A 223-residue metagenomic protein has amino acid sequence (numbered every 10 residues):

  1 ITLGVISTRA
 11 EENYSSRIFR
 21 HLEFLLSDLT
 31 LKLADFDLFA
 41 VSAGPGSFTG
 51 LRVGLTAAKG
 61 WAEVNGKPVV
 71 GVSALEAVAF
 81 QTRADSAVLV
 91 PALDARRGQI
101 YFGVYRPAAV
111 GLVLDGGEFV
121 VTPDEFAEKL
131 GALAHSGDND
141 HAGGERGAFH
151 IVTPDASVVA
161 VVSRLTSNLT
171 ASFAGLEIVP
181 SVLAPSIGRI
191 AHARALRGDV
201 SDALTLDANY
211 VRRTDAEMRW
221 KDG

Functional and structural regions predicted by a protein language model:
I1, N13, P68-V182, Y210 (+1 more regions): Surface "functional belts" at beta-alpha junctions
I1-P45: N-terminal beta-alpha supersecondary unit
S15-F19, A58, L75, P123 (+2 more regions): A general structural signal for well-ordered alpha-helical segments in protein cores
L25-L29, V64, T82, I187-A195: Stable alpha-helical structural segments in soluble proteins, enriched in small hydrophobic residues
A40-G71: DPxDG-like acidic metal-binding loop motif
E177-A208: Glycine-rich phosphate-binding/hydrolytic loop that grips phosphoryl groups
R197-D199, A216-G223: SAM-dependent methyltransferases
